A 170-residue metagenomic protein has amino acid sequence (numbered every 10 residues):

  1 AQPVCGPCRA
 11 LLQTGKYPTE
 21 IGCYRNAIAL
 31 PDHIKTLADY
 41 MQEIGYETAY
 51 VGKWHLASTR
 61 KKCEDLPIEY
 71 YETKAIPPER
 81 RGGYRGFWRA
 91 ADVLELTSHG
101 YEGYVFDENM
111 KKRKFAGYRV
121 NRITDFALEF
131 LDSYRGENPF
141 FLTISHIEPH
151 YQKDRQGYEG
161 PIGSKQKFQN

Functional and structural regions predicted by a protein language model:
A1-N170: Formylglycine-dependent sulfatase
